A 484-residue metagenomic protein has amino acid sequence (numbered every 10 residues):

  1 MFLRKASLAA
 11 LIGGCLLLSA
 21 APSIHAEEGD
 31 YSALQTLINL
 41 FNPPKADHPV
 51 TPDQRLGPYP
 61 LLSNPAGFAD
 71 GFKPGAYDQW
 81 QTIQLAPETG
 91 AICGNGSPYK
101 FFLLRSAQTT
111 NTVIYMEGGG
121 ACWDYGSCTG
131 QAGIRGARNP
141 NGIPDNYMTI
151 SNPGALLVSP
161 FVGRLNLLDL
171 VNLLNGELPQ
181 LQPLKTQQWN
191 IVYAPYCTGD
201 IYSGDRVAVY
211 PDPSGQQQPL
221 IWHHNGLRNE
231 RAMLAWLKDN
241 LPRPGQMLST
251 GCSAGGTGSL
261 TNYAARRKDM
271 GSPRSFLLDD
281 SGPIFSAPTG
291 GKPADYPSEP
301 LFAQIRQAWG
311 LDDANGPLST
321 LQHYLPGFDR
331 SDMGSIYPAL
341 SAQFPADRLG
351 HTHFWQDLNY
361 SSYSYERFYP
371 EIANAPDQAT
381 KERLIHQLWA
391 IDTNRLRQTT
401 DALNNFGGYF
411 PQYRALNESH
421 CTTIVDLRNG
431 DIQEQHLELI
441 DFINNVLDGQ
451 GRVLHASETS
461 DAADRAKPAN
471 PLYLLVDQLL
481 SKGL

Functional and structural regions predicted by a protein language model:
M1-A10: Bacterial N-terminal signal peptides that target proteins for export
A9-S19: Bacterial N-terminal signal peptides
A21-A26: Sec/Tat signal peptide C-region and signal peptidase I cleavage site
E27-L484: C-terminal His-loop and adjacent cap/lid subdomain of alpha/beta-hydrolase
